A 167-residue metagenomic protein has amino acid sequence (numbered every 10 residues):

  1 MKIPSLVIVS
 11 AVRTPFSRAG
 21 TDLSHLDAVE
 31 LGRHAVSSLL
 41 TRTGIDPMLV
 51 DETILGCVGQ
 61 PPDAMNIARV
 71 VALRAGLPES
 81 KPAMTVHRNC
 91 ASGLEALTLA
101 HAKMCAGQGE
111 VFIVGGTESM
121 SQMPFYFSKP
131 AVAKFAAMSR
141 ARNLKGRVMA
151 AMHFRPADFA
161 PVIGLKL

Functional and structural regions predicted by a protein language model:
M1-P4, R18-P47, A64-N66, A72-L167: Acyl-thioester C-C bond-transforming condensing/cleaving domain
V9, V50, G93: Residue-level signature of catalytic and energy-coupling elements of molecular machines, predominantly ATP/GTP-dependent
V9-S10, H87: Residue-level detector of conserved, well-ordered beta-strand and adjacent loop positions that form binding/recognition
A11-F16: Short polar catalytic/cofactor-binding loops
L49-G56: Short glycine-rich phosphate-binding loop at a beta-alpha junction
